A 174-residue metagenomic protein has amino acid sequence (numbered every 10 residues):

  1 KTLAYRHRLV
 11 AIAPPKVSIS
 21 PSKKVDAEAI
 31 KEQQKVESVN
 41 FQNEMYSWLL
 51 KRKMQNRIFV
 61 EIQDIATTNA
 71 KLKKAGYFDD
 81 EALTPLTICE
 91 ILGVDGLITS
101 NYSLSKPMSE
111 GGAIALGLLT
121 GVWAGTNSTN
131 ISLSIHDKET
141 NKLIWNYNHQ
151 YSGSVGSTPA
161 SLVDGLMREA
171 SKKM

Functional and structural regions predicted by a protein language model:
K1-A11, K16-S20, I88-L92, Y102-A113 (+1 more regions): C-terminal/domain-edge helix-coil "capping" segments
P15-T99, K138, K142-H149: N-terminal segment of the mature soluble domain
V25-A27, G112-A115: Short, glycine/charged-enriched secondary-structure capping and boundary segments
A82, A115-G117: Charged helix-capping and loop-helix junction motifs
